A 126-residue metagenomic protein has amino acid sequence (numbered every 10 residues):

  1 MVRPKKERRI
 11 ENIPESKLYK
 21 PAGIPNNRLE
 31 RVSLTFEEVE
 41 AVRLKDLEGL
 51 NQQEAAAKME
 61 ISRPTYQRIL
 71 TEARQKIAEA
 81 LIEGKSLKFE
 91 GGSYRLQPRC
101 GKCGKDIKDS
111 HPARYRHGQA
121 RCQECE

Functional and structural regions predicted by a protein language model:
P4, Y94-E126: Helix-turn-helix/homeodomain-like alpha-helical modules used for DNA recognition and transcription-factor dimerization
K5, I10, E15-F36: Short, Lys/Arg-enriched anionic-surface-contact patches
E38-V42: Short alpha-helical "packing" element that flanks the helix-turn-helix/winged-helix DNA-binding module
K45, A56: The alpha-helix within a helix-turn-helix
R74-L81: C-terminal flanking helix
